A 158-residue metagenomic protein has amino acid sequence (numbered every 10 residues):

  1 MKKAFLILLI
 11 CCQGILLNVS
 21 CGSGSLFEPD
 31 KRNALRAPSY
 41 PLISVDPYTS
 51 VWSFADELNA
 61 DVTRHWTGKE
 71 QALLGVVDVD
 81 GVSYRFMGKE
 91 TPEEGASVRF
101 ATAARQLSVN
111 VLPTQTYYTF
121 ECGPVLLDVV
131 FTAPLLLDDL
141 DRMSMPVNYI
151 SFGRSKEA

Functional and structural regions predicted by a protein language model:
A4-Q13: Sec-dependent N-terminal signal peptides
I10, N18-C21, R64, Q71: Compositionally biased, low-complexity repeat tracts
C12-K31: Bacterial Sec-dependent signal peptides at the C-terminal "C-region" and cleavage site
L26-A158: Accessory carbohydrate-recognition regions in carbohydrate-active enzymes
